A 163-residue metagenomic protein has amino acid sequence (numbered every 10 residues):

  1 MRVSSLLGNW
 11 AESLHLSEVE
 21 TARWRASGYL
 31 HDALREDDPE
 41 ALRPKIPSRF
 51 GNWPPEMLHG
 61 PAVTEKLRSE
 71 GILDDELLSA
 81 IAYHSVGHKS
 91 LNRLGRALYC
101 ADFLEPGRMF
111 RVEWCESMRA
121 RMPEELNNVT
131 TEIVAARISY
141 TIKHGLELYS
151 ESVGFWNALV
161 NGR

Functional and structural regions predicted by a protein language model:
G8, L14-V129: Divalent metal-dependent catalytic cores for phosphoryl transfer on phosphate-bearing substrates
D32-A33, I133, R137: Amphipathic alpha-helical segments in well-ordered regions
P123, I138-S139: N-terminal hydrophobic signal/anchor transmembrane helix of membrane proteins
T130-E132, T141: Helix-rich interaction surfaces within compact, conserved domain-sized segments that mediate assembly or partner
S139-R163: Charged phosphate-binding loop/patch that engages nucleotide di/tri-phosphates or the phosphate backbone of nucleic
